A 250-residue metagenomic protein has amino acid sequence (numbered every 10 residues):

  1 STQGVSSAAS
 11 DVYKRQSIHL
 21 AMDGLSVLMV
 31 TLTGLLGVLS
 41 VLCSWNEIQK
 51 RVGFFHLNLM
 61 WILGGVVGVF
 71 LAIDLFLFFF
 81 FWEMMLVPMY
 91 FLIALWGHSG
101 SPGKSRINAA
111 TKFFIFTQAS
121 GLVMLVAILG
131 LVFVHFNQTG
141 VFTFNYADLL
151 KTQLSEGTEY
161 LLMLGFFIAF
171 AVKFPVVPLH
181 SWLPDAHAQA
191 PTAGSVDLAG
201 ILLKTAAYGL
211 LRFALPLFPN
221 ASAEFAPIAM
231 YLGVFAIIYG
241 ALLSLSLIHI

Functional and structural regions predicted by a protein language model:
S1, L32-S44, I62-L63, L86-L95 (+2 more regions): Central hydrophobic cores of alpha-helical transmembrane segments in multi-pass inner-membrane proteins across all
T2-A9, Y13, I248-H249: Single conserved hydrophobic/aromatic residue that forms the stacking wall/gate of nucleotide- or nucleobase-binding
S10-H19, N137-T152, L215-A221: Membrane-interface helix termini and inter-helical loops of multi-pass transporters
S10-V66: Hydrophobic alpha-helical transmembrane segments in multi-pass integral membrane proteins
G24-T33, L77-P88, E159-A169, A223-V234: Structural signature of hydrophobic alpha-helical transmembrane segments
W45-G53, P102-N108, D185: Membrane-interface helix-boundary motifs at transmembrane edges
L57-W61, G65-L154, T158, L245-L247: Alpha-helical multi-pass transmembrane bundles of energy-transducing inner-membrane proteins
A109, F113, L161-L232: Short helix-boundary/re-entrant hairpin motifs in multi-pass inner-membrane proteins
